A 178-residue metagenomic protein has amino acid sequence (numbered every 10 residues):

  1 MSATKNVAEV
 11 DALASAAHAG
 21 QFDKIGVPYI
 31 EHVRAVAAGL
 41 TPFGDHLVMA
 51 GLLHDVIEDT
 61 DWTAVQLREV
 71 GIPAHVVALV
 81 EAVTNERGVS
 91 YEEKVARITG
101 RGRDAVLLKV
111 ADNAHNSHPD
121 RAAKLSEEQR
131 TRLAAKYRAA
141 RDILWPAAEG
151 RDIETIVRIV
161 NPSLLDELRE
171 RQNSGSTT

Functional and structural regions predicted by a protein language model:
M1-T178: Active-site helical microenvironments for divalent-metal-assisted chemistry
